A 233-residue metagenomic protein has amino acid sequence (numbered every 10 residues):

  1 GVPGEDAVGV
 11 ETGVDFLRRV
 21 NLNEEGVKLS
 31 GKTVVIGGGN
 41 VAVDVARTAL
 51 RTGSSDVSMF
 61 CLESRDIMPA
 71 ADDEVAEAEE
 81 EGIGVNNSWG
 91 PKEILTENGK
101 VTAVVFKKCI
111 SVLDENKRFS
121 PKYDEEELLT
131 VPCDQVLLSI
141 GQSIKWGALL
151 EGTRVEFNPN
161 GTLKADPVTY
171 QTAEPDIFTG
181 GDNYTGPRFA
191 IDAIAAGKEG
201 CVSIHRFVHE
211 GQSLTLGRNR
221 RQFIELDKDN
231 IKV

Functional and structural regions predicted by a protein language model:
D6-S30, T96, D114-P187: FAD-site-proximal beta/loop scaffold in flavoenzymes
V20, A46-E93, T215-D227: Rossmann-like dinucleotide-binding cores of NAD(P)H-dependent redox enzymes
E24-S54: Rossmann-like NAD(P)H-binding beta-loop-alpha module
G38, C61-S64, D182: Cofactor-binding loop segments of dinucleotide-utilizing enzymes, especially the Rossmann-like FAD- and NAD(P)+-binding
V45, G180-G211: A conserved FAD-binding loop/helix module that cradles the flavin
S88-K100, C109-I110: A conserved short coil-to-beta-strand element within the FAD-binding core of flavoproteins
S203-V233: Flexible inter-domain linker/hinge segments
